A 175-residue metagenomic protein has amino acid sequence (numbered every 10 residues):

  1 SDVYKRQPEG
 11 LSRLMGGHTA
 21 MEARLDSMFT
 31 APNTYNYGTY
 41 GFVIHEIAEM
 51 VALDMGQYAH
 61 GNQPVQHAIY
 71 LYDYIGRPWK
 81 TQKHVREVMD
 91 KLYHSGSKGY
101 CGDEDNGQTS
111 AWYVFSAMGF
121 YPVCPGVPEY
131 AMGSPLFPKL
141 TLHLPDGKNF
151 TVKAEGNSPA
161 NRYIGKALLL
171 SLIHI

Functional and structural regions predicted by a protein language model:
V3-Y4, I175: Short, small-residue-biased leader/transition segments that mark boundaries at the very start of proteins
K5, G10-M55, V88-Y93: Extended glycan-interaction surfaces of carbohydrate-active proteins
L14, M28-G38, Y58-I173: Non-catalytic C-terminal accessory modules of carbohydrate-active enzymes
